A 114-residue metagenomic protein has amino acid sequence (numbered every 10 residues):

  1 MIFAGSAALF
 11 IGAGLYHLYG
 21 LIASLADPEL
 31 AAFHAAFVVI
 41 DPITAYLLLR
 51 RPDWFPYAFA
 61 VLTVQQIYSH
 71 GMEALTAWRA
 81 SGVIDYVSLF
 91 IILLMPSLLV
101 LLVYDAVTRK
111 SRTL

Functional and structural regions predicted by a protein language model:
M1-L114: Topology signature of small-to-medium multi-pass alpha-helical membrane proteins
